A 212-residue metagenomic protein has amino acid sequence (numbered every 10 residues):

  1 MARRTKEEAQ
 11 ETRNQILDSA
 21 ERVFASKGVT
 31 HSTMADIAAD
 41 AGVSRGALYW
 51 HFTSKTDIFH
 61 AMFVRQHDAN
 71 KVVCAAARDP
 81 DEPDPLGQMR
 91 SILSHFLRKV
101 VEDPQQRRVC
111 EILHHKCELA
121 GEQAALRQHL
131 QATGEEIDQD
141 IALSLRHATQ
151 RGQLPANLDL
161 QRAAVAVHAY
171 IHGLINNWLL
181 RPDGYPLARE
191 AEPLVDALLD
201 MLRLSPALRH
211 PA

Functional and structural regions predicted by a protein language model:
M1-K27, H31-V43, T56-H60: Basic, helix-initiating cap at the start of DNA-binding domains
F24, T33-M34, R45, K55 (+4 more regions): Amphipathic alpha-helical segments enriched in hydrophobic/aromatic and basic residues that form the DNA-contacting
G42-F52: Short hydrophobic/aromatic patch on the recognition helix
A61, A75-R108, L160-V167, A207-L208: Hydrophobic alpha-helical connector segments
D68-A76, G87, S91, A124-R151 (+2 more regions): Amphipathic alpha-helical packing segments from all-alpha helical-bundle domains
E82, A120, A124, G134-A163 (+2 more regions): Hydrophobic alpha-helical bundle segments that form small-molecule/ligand-binding pockets
Q88, V101-Q131: Amphipathic alpha-helical segments used for helix-helix packing
I112, L158-N177, E190-D200: Hydrophobic alpha-helical segments that form the core of small-molecule binding pockets and/or dimer interfaces
